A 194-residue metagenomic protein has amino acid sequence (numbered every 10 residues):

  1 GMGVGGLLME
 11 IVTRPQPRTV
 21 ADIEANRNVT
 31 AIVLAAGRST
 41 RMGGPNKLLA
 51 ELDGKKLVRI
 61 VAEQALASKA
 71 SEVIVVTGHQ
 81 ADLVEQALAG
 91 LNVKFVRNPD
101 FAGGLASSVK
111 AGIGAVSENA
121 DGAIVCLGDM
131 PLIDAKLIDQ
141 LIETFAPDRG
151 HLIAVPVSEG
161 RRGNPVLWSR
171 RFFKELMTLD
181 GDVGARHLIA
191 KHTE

Functional and structural regions predicted by a protein language model:
G6-N28, K174-E194: Conserved alpha/beta core of the MobA/IspD/sugar-nucleotide pyrophosphorylase nucleotidyltransferase superfamily
I23-G78: N-terminal glycine-rich phosphate-binding loop and ensuing alpha1 helix
P45, K69, A89-N92, F172 (+1 more regions): Short, structured coil segments at secondary-structure junctions
A70-K94: Acidic donor-binding segment of Leloir-type glycosyltransferases
L91-G103: Conserved donor nucleotide-binding strand/loop of the catalytic core
A102-R170, K174-M177: Conserved beta-loop-beta/alpha segment of the NTase-like Rossmann-fold superfamily that binds/positions NTPs
